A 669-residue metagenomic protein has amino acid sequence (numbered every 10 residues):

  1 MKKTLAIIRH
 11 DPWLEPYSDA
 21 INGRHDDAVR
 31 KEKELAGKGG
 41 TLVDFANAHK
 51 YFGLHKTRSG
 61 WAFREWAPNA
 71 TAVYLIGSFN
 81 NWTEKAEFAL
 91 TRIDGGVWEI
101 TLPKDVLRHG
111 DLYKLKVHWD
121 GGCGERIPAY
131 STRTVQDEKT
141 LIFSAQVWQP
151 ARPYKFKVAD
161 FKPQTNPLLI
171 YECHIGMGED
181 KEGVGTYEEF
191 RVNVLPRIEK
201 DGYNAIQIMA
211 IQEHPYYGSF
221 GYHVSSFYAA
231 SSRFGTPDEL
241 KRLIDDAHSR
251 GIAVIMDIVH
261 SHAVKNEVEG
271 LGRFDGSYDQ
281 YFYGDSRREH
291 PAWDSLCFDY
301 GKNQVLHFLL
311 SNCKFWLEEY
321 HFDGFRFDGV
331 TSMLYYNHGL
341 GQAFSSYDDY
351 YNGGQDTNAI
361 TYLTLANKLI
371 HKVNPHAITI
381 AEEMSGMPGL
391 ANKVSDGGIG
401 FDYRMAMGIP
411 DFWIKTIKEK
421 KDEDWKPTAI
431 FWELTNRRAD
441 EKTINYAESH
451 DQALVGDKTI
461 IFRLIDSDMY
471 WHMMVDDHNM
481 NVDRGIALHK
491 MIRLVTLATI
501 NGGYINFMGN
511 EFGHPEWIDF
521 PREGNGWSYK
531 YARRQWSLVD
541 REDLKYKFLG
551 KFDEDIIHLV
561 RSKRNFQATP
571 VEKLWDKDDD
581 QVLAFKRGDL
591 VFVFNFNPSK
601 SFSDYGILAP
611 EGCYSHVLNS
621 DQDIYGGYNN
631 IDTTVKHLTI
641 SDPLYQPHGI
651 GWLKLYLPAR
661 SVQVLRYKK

Functional and structural regions predicted by a protein language model:
M1-A62, T83-E84, A89-E172, M177-E182 (+2 more regions): The feature marks proteins involved in alpha-glucan
E65, L115, C173, I198 (+11 more regions): Conserved, mostly hydrophobic/aromatic
W66-V73, A609-G612: Short proline/glycine-enriched turn/loop motifs at strand-loop junctions of beta-rich domains
H109-Y113, L590, T634-K669: C-terminal beta-strand-rich structural cap/linker in extracellular carbohydrate-active enzymes
V135, F143, H321-D323, G341-A532 (+4 more regions): Conserved alpha/beta catalytic core and glycan-binding cleft of carbohydrate-active enzymes
V135, P153, K157-T165, I170 (+4 more regions): Substrate-binding/active-site clefts of carbohydrate-active enzymes
G178, Y350-Q355, D476-G485, S537-K547 (+1 more regions): Active-site rim elements
Q535, L544-K563: Catalytic cores of secreted or luminal carbohydrate-active enzymes
